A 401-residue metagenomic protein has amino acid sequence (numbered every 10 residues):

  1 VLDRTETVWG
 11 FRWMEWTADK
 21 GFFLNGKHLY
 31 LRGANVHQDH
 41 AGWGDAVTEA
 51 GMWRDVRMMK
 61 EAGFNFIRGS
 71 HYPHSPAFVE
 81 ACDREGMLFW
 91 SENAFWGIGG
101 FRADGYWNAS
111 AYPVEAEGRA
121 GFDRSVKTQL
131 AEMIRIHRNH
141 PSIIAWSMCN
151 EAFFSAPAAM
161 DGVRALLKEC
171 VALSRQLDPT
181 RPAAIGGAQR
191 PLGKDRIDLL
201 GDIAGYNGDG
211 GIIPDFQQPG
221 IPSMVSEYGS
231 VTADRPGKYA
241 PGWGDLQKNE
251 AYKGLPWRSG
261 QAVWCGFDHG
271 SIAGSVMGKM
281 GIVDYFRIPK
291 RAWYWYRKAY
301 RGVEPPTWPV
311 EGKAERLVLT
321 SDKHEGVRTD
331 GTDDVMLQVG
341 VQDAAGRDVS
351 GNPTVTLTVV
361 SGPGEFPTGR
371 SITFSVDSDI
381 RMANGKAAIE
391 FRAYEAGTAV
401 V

Functional and structural regions predicted by a protein language model:
V1-I203, N207-I221, V231-R235: Active-site mouth of glycoside hydrolases
V1-L2, T307, G397-V401: Short, aromatic- and glycine-rich surface loops/edge beta-strands on solvent-exposed regions
E15-T17, L357-V376: Short aromatic-acidic-glycine turn motif
K27, A345-R347, K386: Residue-level signal for well-ordered, solvent-exposed loop/turn and beta-edge residues enriched in charged/polar side
K127, H140-S147, F154-G187, R196-D198 (+2 more regions): Substrate-binding clefts and catalytic carboxylate motifs of secreted carbohydrate-active enzymes
L173, P182, T368-I380: Acidic/polar low-complexity surface segments
V335, A387, E395-V401: Exposed beta-strand face motif in extracellular beta-rich ectodomains
V376-E395: Short, hydrophobic beta-strand segments
